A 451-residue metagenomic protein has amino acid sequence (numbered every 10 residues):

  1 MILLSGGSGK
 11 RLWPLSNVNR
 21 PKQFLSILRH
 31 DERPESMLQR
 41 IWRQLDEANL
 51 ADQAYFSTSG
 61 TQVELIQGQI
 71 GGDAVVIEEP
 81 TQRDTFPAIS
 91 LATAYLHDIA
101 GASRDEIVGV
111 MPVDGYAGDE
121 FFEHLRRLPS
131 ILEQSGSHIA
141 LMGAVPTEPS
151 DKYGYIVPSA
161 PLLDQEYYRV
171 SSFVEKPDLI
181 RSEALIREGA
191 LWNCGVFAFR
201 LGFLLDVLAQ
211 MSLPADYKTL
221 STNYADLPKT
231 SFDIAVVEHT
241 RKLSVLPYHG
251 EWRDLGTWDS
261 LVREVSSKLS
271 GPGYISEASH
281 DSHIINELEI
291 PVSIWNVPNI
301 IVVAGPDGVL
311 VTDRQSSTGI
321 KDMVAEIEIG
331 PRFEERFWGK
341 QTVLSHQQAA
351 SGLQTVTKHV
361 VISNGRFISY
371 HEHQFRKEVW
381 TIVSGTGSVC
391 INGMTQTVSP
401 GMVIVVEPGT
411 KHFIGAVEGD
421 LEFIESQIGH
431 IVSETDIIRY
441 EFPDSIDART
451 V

Functional and structural regions predicted by a protein language model:
M1-L4, W13-V18, S26-P112, Y116-E123: Conserved N-terminal catalytic core of the sugar/cofactor nucleotidyltransferase
L4-S5, S57, G109-P112, M142-V145 (+2 more regions): Short beta-strand segments
G9-P14, P21, E434: Short N-terminal binding/cap micro-motifs at the start of the first secondary-structure element
F24, V76, I139-L141, K242-V245 (+1 more regions): Conserved beta-strand scaffold positions in the cores of enzyme catalytic domains, especially in NTP/NDP-utilizing
L38, A92, D114, I156 (+3 more regions): Residue-level signal for inorganic ion chemistry
G118-Y224, S244: Conserved core of the sugar-phosphate nucleotidyltransferase
F199-T381, T386-I404, F413-G415, V432 (+2 more regions): Left-handed beta-helix
E407-G409: Extracellular beta-helix/beta-solenoid repeat scaffolds
